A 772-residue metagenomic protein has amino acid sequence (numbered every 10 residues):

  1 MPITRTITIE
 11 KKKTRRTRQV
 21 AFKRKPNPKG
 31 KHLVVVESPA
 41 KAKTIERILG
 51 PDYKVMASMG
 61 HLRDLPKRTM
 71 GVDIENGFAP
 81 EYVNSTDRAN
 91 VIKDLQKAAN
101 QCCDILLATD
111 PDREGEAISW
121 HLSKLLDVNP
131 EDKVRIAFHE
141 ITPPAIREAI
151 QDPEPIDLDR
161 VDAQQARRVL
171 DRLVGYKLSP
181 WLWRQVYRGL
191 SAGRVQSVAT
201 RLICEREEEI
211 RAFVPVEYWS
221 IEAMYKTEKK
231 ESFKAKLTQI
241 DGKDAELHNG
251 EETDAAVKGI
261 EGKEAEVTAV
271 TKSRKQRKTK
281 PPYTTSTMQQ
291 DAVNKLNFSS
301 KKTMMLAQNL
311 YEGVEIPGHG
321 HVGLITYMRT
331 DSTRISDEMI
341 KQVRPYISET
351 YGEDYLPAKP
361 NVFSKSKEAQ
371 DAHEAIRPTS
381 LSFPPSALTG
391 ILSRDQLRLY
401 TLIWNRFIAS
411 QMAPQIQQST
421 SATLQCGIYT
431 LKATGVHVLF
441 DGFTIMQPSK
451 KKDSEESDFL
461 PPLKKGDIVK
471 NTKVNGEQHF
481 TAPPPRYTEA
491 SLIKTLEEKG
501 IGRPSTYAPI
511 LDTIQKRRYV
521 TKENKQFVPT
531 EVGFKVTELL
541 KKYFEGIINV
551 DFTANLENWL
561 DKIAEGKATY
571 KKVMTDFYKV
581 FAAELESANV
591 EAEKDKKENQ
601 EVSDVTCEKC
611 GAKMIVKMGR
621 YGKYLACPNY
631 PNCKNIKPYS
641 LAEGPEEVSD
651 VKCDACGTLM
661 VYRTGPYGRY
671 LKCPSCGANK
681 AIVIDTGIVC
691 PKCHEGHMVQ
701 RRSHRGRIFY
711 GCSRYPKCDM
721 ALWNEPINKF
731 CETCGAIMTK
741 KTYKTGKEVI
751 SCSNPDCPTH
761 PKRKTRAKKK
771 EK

Functional and structural regions predicted by a protein language model:
M1-R168, L247-H248, D254, F363 (+2 more regions): Intrinsically disordered, low-complexity regulatory segments
P2-L33, K43-T44, P51-Y53, L125 (+4 more regions): Basic, low-complexity terminal or inter-domain segments flanking catalytic cores
P26, R47, D94-T268, K272 (+3 more regions): Phosphate-backbone binding and catalysis cores of DNA-processing enzymes
G30, D110-D112, Y187-S191, K272-P281 (+4 more regions): Conserved short loop/turn motifs at secondary-structure junctions
F213-A235, A265-L306, L625, N629 (+1 more regions): C-terminal accessory/connector segments of nucleic-acid motor ATPases
V267-V270, K278-A292, H319-M328, P483-T495: Short acidic, hydrophobic short linear motifs in intrinsically disordered regions
M304-Q308, L511-D512: Short, hydrophobic-biased segments on the C-terminal half of alpha helices that form "recognition helices"
Y311-T326, R517-Q526: A short, conserved structural fragment
